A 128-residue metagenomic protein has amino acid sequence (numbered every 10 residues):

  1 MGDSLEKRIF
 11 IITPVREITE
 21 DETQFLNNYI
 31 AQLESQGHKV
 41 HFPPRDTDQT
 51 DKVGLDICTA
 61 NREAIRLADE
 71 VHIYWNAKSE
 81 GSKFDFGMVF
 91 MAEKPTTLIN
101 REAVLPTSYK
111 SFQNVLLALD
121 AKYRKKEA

Functional and structural regions predicted by a protein language model:
M1-A128: Conserved catalytic or regulatory cores that recognize and/or transform ribose-phosphate-containing ligands
